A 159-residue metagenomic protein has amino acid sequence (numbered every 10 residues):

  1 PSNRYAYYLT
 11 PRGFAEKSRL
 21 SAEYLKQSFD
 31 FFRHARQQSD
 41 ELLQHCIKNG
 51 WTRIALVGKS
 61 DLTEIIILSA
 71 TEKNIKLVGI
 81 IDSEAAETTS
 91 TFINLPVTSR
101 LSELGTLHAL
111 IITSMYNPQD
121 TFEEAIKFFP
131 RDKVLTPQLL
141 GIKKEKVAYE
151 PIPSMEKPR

Functional and structural regions predicted by a protein language model:
P1-R159: Hydrophobic, well-ordered beta-alpha structural blocks that scaffold small-molecule cofactor pockets
